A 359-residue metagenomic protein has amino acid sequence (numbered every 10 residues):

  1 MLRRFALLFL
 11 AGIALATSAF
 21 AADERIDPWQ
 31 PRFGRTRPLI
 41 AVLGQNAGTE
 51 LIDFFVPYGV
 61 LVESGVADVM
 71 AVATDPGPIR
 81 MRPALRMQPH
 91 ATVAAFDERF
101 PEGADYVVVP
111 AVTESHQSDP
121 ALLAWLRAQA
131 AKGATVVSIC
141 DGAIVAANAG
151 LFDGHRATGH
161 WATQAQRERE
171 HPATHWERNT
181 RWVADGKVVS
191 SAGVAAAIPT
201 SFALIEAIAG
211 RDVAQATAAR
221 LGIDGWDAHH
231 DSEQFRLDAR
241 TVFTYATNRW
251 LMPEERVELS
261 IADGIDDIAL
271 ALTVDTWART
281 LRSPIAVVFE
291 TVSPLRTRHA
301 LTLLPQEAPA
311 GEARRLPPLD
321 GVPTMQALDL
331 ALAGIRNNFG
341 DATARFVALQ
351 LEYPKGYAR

Functional and structural regions predicted by a protein language model:
M1-F9: Bacterial N-terminal signal peptides that target proteins for export
L8-A16: Bacterial N-terminal signal peptides
T17-A21: Sec/Tat signal peptide C-region and signal peptidase I cleavage site
A22-V136, I144-N148, R178, P199-R359: Extended, subdomain-level signal for the structured scaffold at the beginning of enzyme domains
D153-N179: A conserved active-site-flanking secondary-structure segment within enzyme catalytic domains
W176-V189, G222: Conserved Rossmann-fold dehydrogenase catalytic segment
V189-F202: Active-site-proximal catalytic alpha-helix in oxidoreductases
